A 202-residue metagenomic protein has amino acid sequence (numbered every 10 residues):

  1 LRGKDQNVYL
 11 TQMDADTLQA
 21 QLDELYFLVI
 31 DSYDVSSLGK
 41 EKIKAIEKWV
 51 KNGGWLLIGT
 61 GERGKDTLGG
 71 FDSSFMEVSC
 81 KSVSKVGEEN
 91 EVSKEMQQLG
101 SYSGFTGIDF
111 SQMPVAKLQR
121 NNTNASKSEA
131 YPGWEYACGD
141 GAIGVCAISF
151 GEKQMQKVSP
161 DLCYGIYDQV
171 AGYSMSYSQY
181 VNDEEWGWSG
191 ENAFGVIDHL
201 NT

Functional and structural regions predicted by a protein language model:
L1-F27, D31, T60-E62, M175-L200: Aromatic-Pro/Gly-enriched surface loop or interdomain linker that acts as a lid/target-recognition segment
R2-K4, D72-M76, S103, V170 (+1 more regions): Hydrophobic, Leu/Ile/Phe/Ala-enriched alpha-helical segments that form helix-helix packing faces
N7-L10, K117, K127, I143-V145: Conserved beta-strand scaffold positions in the cores of enzyme catalytic domains, especially in NTP/NDP-utilizing
M13, D31, G39, G64-K65 (+4 more regions): General structural signal for secondary-structure boundaries
Q19-L22, E135-D140: Short glycine/proline-enriched loop/turn "hinge" motifs that connect secondary-structure elements and lie
V29, W55, A130, C138-A142 (+1 more regions): Extracellular ligand-binding/catalytic regions of CAZymes and related secreted enzymes and adhesion modules
V35-A130, W134-C138, Q156-V158: A glycine-rich, often tryptophan-bearing local segment used as a flexible ligand/cofactor-contacting loop or short
